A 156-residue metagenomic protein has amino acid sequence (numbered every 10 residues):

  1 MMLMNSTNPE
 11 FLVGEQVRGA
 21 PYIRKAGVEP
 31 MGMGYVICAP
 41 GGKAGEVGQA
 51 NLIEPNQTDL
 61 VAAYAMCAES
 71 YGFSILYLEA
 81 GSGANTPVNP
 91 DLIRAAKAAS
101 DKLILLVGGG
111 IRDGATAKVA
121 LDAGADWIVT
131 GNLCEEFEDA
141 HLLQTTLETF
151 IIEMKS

Functional and structural regions predicted by a protein language model:
M1, G72, A99-L103, D122-W127: Glycine-enriched alpha-helix->loop->beta-strand junction motifs that scaffold or abut catalytic
M1-E69, K155: Conserved anion-binding
M1-L3, G32-C38, L76-L78, L105-G109 (+1 more regions): Hydrophobic faces of well-ordered beta-strands that scaffold small-molecule active sites in alpha/beta enzyme cores
M2-G14, A80-S82, G110-I111, D122-Q144: Glycine-rich phosphate-binding active-site loops on the catalytic face of alpha/beta enzymes
P21-M33, T86-D113, Q144-S156: Alpha-helix-loop-beta-strand connector modules within alpha/beta enzyme cores
V47-I93, T130, C134-L142: Glycine/Thr-rich beta-alpha phosphate-binding loop at enzyme active sites
Y64, A115-T116: Short acidic active-site motifs
